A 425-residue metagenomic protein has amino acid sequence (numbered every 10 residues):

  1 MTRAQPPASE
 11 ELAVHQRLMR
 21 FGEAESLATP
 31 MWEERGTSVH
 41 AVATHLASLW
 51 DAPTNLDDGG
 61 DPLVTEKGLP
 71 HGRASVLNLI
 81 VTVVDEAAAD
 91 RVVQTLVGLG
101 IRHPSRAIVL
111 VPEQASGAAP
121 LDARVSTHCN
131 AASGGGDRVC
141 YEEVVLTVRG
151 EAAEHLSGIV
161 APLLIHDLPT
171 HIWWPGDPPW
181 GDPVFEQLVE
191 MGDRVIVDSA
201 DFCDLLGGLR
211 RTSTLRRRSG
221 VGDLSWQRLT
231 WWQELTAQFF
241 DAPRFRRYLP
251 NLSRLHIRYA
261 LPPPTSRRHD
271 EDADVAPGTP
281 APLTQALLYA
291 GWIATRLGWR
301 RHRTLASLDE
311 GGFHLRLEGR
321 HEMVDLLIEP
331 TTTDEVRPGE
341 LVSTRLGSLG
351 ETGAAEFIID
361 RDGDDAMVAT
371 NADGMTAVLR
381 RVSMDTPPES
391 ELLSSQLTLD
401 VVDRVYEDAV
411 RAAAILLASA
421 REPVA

Functional and structural regions predicted by a protein language model:
M1-W173, W180-G181: An N-terminal, globular interaction/scaffold subdomain
A4, S48-G59, G68, V84 (+6 more regions): Acidic, Ser/Thr/Pro-enriched low-complexity segments and adjacent helix/loop capping patches that create flexible
R73, L249-N251, P338: Solvent-exposed loop and beta-edge segments used for protein-protein assembly and interaction
D85-A88, A152-A153, D177-W180, F202-C203 (+2 more regions): Gly/Ser/Thr-rich loops at beta-strand to alpha-helix junctions that form or flank small-molecule/cofactor-binding
A87-D90, P263-D270, E322-D325, G350-I358: Short, surface-exposed beta-strand/loop "edge" segments at domain boundaries and coil↔beta transitions
Q94-H256, H269, F357-V424: Extended, well-ordered protein cores
W231-L315: ATP/pyrophosphate-binding catalytic subdomain of soluble kinases
P282-F357, D365-A369, V378: C-terminal, charge/polar-rich interaction regions
